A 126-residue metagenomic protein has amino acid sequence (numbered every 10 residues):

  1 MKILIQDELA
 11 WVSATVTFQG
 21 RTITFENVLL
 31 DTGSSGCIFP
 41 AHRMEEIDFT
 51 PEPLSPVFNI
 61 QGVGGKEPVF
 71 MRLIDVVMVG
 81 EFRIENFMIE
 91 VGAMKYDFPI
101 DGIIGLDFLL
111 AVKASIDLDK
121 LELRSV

Functional and structural regions predicted by a protein language model:
M1-V126: Pepsin/retropepsin-fold aspartyl endopeptidases
